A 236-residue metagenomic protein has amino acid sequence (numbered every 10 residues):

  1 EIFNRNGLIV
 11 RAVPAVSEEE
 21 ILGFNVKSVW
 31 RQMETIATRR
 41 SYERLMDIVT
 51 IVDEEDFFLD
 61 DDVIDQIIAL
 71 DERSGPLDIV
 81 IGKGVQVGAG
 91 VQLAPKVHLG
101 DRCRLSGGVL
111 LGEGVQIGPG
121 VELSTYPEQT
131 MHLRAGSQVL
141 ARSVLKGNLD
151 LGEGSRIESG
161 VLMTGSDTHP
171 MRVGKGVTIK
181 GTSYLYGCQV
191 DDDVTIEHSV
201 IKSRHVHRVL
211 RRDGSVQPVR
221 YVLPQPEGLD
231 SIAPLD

Functional and structural regions predicted by a protein language model:
I2-D236: Left-handed beta-helix
